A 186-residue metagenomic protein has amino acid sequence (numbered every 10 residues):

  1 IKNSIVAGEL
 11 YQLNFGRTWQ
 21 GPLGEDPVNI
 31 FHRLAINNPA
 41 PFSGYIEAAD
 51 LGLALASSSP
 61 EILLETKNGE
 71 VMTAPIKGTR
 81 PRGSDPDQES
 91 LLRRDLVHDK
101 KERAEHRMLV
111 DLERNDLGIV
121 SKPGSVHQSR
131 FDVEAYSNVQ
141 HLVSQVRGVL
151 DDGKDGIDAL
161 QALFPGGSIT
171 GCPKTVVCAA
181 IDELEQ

Functional and structural regions predicted by a protein language model:
I1-Q186: Extended alpha-helical targeting/anchoring segments, especially N-terminal organellar/secretory targeting helices
